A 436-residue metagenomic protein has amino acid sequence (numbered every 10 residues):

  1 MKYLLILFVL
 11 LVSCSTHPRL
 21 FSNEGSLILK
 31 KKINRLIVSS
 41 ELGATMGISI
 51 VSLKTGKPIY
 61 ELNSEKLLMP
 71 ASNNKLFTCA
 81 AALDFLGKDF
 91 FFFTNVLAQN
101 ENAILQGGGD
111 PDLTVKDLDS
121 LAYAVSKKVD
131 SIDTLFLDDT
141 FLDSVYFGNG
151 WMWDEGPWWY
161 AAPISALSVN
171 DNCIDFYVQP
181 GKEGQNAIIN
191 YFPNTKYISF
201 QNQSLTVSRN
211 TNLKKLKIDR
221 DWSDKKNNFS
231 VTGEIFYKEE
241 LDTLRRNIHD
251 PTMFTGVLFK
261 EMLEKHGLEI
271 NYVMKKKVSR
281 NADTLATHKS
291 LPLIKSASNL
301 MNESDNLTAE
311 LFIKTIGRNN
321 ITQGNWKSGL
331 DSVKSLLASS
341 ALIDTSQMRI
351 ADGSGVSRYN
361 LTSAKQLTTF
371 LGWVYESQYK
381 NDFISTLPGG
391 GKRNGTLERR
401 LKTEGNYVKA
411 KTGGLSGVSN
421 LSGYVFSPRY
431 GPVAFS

Functional and structural regions predicted by a protein language model:
H17-K66, L86, A124-K128: Beta-lactamase-like hydrolase cores
T45, Q99-C173, G181, G317-Q366: Mid-domain, small-residue-enriched loop/turn segments at the edges of structured enzyme/sensor domains
G56, P70-K88, L167, L258-L263 (+2 more regions): Active-site SXXK
L105-G107, V231-G233, L244, E310-K314 (+2 more regions): Short, well-ordered beta-strand elements
Q201-S223, D283-K289, R399-R429: Short, Gly/Ser/Thr-enriched beta-strand-loop segments that form substrate-interacting elements of hydrolase/peptidase
S208-D382: A small/polar active-site loop signature that marks catalytic segments
S332, S346-S436: C-terminal soluble interaction/assembly domains
